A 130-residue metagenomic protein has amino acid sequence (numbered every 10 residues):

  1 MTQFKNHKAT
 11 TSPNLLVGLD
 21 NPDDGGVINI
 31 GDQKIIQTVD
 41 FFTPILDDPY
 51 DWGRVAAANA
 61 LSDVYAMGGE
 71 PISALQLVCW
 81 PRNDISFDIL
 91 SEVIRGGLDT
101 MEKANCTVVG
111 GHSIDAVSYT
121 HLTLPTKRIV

Functional and structural regions predicted by a protein language model:
M1-A66: N-terminal glycine-rich phosphate/pyrophosphate-binding loops that anchor nucleotide-derived ligands and cofactors
T43, D115, T126: Short, glycine/acidic-enriched loop or turn micro-motifs at the edges of active sites
D48-Y119: A glycine-rich phosphate/pyrophosphate-binding beta-strand-loop-alpha-helix module
T120-T126: Conserved small/polar residues in nucleotide/adenosyl-binding loops
